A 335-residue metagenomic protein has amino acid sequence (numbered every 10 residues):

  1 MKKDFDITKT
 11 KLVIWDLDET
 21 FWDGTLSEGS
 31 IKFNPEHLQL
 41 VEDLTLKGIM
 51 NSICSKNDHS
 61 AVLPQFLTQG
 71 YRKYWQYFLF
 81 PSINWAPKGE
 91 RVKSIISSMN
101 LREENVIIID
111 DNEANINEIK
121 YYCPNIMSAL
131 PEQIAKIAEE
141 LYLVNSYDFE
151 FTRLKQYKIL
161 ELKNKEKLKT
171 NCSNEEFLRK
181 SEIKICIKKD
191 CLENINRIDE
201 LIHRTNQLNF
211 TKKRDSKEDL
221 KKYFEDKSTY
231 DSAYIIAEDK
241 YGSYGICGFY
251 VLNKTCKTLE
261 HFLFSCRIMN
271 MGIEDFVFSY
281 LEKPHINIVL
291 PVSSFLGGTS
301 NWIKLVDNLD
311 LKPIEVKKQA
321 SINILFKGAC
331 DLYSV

Functional and structural regions predicted by a protein language model:
I7-S27: Asp-based phosphoryl-transfer active-site loop
T20, A320-V335: Catalytic nucleophile-elbow at a beta strand-turn-alpha helix junction centered on a G-D-S/GDSL motif, marking
H37-G70, P81-W85, N194, T211-D215 (+3 more regions): Substrate-recognition element of Asp-dependent hydrolases with the DxDx(T/V) motif
V92-E113, I119: Conserved Lys-Pro-Asp/Glu-containing loop-to-beta segment of HAD-superfamily phosphomonoesterases, centered on
A129-E176, I288-L311: Acyl-donor-binding surface of acyltransferase catalytic domains
K167-C191: Conserved N-terminal entry element of GNAT/NAT acetyltransferase domains
I183-R214: Short amphipathic alpha-helix that is part of the acyltransferase structural core
A237-K240, G245-D310: Acyl-donor binding region in acyl/amide transferases
